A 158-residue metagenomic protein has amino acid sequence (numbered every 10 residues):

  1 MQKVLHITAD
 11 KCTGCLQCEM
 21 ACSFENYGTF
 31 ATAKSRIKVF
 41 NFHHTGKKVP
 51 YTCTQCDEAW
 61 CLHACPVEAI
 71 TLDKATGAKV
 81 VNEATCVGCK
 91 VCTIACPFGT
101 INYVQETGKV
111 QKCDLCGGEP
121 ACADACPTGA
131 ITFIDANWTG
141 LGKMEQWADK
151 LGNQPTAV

Functional and structural regions predicted by a protein language model:
Q2, A31-V67, L72, E83-V158: Flanking helices and flexible, charged tails adjoining ferredoxin-like Fe-S electron-transfer domains in multi-subunit
V4-A9: Local sequence-structure signature of Cys/Sec-based thiol-disulfide redox active-site neighborhoods
D10-F30, S35-F42: A positional/architectural concept
